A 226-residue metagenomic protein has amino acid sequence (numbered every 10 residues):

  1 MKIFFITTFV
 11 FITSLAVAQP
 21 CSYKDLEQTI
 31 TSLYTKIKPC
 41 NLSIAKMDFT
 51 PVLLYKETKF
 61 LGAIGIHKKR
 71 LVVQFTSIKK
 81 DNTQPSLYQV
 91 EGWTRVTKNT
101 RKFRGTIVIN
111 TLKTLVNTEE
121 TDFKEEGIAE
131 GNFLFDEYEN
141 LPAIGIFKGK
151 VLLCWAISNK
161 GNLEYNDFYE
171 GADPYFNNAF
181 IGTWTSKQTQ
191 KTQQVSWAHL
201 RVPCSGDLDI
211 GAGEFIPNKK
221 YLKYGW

Functional and structural regions predicted by a protein language model:
M1-Y23: Bacterial Sec-dependent N-terminal signal peptides
T13, Y169-A172, I181: Active-site/pore-lining binding-face segments in mid-to-C-terminal subdomains
P20-T76, P85-R95, E125-E139, A143 (+3 more regions): Tryptophan-anchored aromatic micro-motifs
P39-I44, H67-F75, T106-E120, P142-Y169: Charged, amphipathic alpha-helical segments
L87, T94-V108, L115-E125: Mid-length scaffold segments of soluble, non-membrane domains
T100, K113, Q190-T192: Residue-level signal for secondary-structure boundary sites
K187-Q188, A198-G206: Long, charge-rich, low-complexity intrinsically disordered regions
